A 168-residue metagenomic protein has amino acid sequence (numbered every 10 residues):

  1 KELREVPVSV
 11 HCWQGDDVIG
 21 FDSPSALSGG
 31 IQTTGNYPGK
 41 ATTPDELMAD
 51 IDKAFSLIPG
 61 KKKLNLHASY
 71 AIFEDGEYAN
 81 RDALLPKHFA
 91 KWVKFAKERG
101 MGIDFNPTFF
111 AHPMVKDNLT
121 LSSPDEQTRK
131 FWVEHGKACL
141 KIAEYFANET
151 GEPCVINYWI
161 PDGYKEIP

Functional and structural regions predicted by a protein language model:
K1-P124, F131, L140-I142, N148: Alpha/beta catalytic barrel-like cores
S123-K130, D162-P168: Surface-exposed cleft-lining segments at the edges of enzyme active sites
A143-I167: Active-site groove signature of glycoside hydrolases
